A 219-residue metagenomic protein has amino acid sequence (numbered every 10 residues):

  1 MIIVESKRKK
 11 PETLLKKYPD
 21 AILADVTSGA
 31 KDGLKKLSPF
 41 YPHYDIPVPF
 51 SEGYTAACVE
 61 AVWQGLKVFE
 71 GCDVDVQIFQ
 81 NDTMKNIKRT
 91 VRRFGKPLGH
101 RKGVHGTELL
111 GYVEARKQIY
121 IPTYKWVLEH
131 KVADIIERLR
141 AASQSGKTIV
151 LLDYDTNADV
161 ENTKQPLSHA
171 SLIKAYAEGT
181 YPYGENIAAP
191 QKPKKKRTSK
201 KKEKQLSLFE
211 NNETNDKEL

Functional and structural regions predicted by a protein language model:
M1-K196, K204-E210: Charged, low-complexity intrinsically disordered segments
S207-L219: Primarily low-complexity, compositionally biased regions used by nucleic-acid-associated proteins for macromolecular
